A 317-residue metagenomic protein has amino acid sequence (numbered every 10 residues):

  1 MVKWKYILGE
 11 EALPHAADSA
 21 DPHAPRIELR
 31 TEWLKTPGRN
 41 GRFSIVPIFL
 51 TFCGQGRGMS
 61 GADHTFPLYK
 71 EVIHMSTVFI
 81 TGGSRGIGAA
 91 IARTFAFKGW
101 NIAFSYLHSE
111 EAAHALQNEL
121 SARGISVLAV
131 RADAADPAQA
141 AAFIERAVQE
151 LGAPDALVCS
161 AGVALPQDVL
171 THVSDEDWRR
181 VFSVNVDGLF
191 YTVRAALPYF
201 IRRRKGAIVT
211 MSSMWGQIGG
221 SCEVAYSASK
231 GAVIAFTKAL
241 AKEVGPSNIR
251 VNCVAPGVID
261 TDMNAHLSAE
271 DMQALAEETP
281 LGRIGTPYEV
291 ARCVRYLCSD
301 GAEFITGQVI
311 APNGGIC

Functional and structural regions predicted by a protein language model:
S84-R85: Conserved glycine-rich cofactor-binding loop
K98-A115: Conserved glycine-rich Rossmann-like NAD(P)H-binding loop of the short-chain dehydrogenase/reductase
D168-L170, S174-F182, D271, L275: Substrate-binding pocket helix/loop in short-chain dehydrogenase/reductase
V193, S229, T237: Active-site helix of classical SDR
P198, K242-P246, E303: Alpha-helical segment proximal to the catalytic Tyr-Lys
S213: Residue(s) in the substrate-gating loop at a strand-loop-helix junction that position the organic substrate next
C253, L275-I305, P312-G314: C-terminal helical subdomain
